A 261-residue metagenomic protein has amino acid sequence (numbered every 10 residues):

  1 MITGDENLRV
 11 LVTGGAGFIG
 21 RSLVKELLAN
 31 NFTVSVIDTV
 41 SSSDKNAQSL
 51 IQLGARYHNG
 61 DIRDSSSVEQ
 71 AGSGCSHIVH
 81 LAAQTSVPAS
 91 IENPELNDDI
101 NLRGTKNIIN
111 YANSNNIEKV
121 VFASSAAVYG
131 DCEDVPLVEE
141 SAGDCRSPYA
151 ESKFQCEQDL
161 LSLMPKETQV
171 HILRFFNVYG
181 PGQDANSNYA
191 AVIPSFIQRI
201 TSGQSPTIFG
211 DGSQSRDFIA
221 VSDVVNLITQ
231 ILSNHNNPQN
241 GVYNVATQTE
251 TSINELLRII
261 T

Functional and structural regions predicted by a protein language model:
I2-H77: N-terminal Rossmann/SDR dinucleotide-binding element
T13, C75-L81, F122, N244: Rossmann-fold scaffold of SDR-type NAD(P)-dependent oxidoreductases
L23, L160, I228-L232, L257-I260: Hydrophobic "lid"/C-terminal helical patch of Rossmann-like NAD(P)-dependent dehydrogenase/epimerase domains
I62-D99: NAD(P)H-binding glycine-rich loop region in Rossmannoid oxidoreductase-like domains and their noncatalytic homologs
S67, N107-N110, D159, F218 (+2 more regions): Conserved mid-core alpha-helix of short-chain dehydrogenase/reductase
E92-N110, S114, E118-K119, V128-Y179 (+1 more regions): Catalytic helix-loop patch of NAD(P)-dependent Rossmann-fold dehydrogenases
F154, V178-P194, S202-S205, F209 (+4 more regions): Glycine/proline-rich active-site loop of Rossmann-fold NAD(P)-dependent oxidoreductases
